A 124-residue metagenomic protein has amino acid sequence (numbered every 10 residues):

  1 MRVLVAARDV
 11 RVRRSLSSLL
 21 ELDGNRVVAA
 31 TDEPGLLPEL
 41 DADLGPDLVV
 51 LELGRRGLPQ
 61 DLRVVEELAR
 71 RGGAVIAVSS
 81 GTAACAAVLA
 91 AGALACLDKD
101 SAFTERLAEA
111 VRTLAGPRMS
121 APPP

Functional and structural regions predicted by a protein language model:
A6-A7, A30-T31, V49: Conserved sequence signature across two-component system core domains
V10-A29: Two-component/phosphorelay signaling modules centered on CheY-like receiver
D32-L48, R56: Acidic, metal-coordinating helix/loop segments flanking the phosphotransfer/catalytic sites of two-component signaling
D41-L44, E67-G73, A91: Conserved phosphotransfer cores of two-component systems
V50-L68: Conserved phosphotransfer microenvironments
G72-A84: A short, hydrophobic beta-strand element within the central beta-sheet of small alpha/beta folds
G81-L97, S101, E105: Alpha4 helix (beta4-alpha4-beta5 surface) of REC/receiver domains from two-component response regulators
R106-P123: Receiver (REC) domain switch/output surface
